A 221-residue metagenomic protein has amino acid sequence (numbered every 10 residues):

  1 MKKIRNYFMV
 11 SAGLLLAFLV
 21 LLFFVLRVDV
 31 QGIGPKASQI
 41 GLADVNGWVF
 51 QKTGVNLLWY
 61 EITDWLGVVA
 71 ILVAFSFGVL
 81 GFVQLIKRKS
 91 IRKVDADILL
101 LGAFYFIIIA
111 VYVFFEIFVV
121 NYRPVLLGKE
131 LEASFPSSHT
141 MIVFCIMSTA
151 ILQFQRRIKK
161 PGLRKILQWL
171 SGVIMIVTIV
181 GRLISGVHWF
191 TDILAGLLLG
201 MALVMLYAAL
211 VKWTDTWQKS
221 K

Functional and structural regions predicted by a protein language model:
M1-V73, E116-L127: N-terminal transmembrane-helix/juxtamembrane module of multi-pass inner/ER membrane proteins
K3, N56-D64, K89, K93 (+4 more regions): Membrane-helix interfacial "entry" motifs
R5-V10, F24-L26, G128-K221: Membrane-embedded catalytic cores of phosphoryl/pyrophosphoryl-handling enzymes
I33-P35, G81-G162, I166: Membrane-interface loops
F50-T53, I62-I98: Surface-exposed acidic loop/strand-edge motifs in secreted or periplasmic proteins that form small linear binding
Q51, R88, Y122-R123, L170 (+1 more regions): Hydrophobic alpha-helical segments with strong N-terminal bias
T63-A70, L99, A103, S138 (+2 more regions): Alpha-helical transmembrane segments of integral membrane proteins, emphasizing hydrophobic/aromatic residues
V69-V79, A103, I107-V111, W169-V180 (+2 more regions): Lipid-exposed faces of alpha-helical membrane segments in multi-pass integral membrane proteins
